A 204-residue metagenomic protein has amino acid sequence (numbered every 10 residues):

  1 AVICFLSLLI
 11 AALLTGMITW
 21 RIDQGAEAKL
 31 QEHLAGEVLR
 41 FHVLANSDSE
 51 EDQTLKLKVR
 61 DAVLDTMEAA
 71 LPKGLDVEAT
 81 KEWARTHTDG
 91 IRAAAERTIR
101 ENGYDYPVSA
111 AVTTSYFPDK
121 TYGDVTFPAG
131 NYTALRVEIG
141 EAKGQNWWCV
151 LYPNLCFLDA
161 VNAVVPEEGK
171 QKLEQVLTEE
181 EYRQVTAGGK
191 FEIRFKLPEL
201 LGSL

Functional and structural regions predicted by a protein language model:
V2-T19: Hydrophobic membrane-insertion alpha-helices, especially the h-region of bacterial N-terminal signal peptides
I18-H33: Aromatic-capped interface at the extracytoplasmic side of an N-terminal signal-anchor transmembrane helix
E37-T88: Early exported N-terminus immediately downstream of N-terminal targeting peptides
N46-D48, S115, G140-A142, N154 (+1 more regions): Generic structural motif
E50-D52, D119, N146, L158: Intrinsically disordered, low-complexity acidic/polar segments
V77-V150: Mid-length scaffold segments of soluble, non-membrane domains
D124-F191: Soluble extracytoplasmic domains of inner/organellar membrane proteins
V185-L204: Low-complexity, Gly/Ser/Thr/Pro-rich intrinsically disordered linker/tail segments
